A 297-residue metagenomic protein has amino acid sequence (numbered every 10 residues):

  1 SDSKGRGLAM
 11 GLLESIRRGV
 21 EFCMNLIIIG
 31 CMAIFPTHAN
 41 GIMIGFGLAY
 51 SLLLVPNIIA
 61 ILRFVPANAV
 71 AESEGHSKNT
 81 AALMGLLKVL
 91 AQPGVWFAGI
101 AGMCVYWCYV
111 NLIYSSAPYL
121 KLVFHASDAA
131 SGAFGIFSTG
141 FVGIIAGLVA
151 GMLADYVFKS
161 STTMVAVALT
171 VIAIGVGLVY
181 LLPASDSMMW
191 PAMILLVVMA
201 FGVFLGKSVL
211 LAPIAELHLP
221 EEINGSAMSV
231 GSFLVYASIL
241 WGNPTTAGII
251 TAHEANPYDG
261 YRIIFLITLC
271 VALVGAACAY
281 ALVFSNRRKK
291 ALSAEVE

Functional and structural regions predicted by a protein language model:
S1-I16: Cytoplasmic helix-loop-helix junction between adjacent transmembrane helices in 12-TM secondary transporters
L12-V65: Helix-loop-helix hairpin linking two adjacent transmembrane segments in secondary transporters
A33-Y50, S161, A247-A272: A membrane-interface helix-boundary motif in multi-pass transporters
N68-G99, E297: Juxtamembrane intracellular "pre-TM" segments in multi-pass secondary transporters
P93-G147, K207, G242-N243: Extracytoplasmic gate region of multi-pass secondary transporters
G147-K159, I250-T251: Helix-to-loop junctions at the C-terminal end of transmembrane segments in multipass secondary transporters
S160-L210: C-terminal transmembrane helical hairpin of 12-TM major facilitator-type secondary transporters
H218-E254: A late C-terminal transmembrane helix in Major Facilitator Superfamily
